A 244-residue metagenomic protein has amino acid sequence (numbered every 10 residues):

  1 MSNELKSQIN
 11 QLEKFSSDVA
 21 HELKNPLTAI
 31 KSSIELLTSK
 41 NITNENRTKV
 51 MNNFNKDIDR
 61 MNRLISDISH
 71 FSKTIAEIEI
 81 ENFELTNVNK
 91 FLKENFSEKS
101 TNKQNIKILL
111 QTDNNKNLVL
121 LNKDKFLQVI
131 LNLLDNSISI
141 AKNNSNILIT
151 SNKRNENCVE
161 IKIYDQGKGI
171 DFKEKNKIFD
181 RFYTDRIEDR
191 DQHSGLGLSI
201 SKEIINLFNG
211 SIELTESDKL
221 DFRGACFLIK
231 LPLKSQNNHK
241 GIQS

Functional and structural regions predicted by a protein language model:
K56-M61: Short alpha-helical segment of the dimerization/phosphotransfer core of two-component systems
A76-E81, L118-L121: Conserved micro-motifs of the catalytic ATP-binding
S137-I138: Short helix-loop "hinge" at the ATP-lid/N-box region of the Bergerat-fold HATPase_c
D165: Acidic ATP/Mg2+-coordinating residue in the GHKL
I170-F182: Short conserved segment of the HATPase_c
G197, S201: Short alpha-helical Gxxx[C/S/T] motif in the catalytic ATP-binding
G210-S211: Conserved glycine-rich
